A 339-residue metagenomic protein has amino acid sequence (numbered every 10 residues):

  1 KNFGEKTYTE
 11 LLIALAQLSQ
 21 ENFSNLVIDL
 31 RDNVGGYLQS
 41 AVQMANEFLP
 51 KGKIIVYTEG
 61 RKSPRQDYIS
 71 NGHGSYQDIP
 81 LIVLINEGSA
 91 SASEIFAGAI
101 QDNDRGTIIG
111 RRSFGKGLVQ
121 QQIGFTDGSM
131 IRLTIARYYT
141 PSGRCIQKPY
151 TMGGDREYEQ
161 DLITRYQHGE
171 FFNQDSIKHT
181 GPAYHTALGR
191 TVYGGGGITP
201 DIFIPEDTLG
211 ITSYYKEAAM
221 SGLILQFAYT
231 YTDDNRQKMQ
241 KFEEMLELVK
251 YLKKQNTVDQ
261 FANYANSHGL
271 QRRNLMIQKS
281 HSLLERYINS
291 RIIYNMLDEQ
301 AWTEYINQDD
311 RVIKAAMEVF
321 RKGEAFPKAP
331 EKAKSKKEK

Functional and structural regions predicted by a protein language model:
K1-G128: Cleft-lining beta-strand/loop regions that shape enzyme active-site pockets
N2, R61, E87, R112 (+5 more regions): A broadly conserved detector of short glycine/acidic/proline-rich loop/turn motifs that flank catalytic sites and bind
E5-Y8, R65-Q66, P141-S142, D155-E157 (+1 more regions): A short local loop/turn or secondary-structure capping micro-motif enriched for an aromatic residue
G52, M130-R132, D201: A residue-level signal for beta-strand positions that form part of recognition/binding surfaces within mature
A92, D104, R111, G115-P182: Polar, glycine-rich mid-to-C-terminal structural blocks that act as macromolecule-binding/assembly scaffolds
C145-I146, Y150-K339: Conserved functional hotspot residues or short segments at active or partner-binding sites across diverse domains
